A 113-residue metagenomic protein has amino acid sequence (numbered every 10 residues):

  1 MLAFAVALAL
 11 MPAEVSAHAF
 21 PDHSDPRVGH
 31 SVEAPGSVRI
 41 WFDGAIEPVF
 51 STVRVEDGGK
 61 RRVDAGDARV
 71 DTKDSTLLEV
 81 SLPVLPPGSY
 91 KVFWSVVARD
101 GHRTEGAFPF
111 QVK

Functional and structural regions predicted by a protein language model:
M1-A3: Bacterial N-terminal signal peptides that target proteins for export
P12-E14: N-terminal signal peptide c-region/cleavage motif recognized by signal peptidases
S16-A34: N-terminal edge beta-strand
V38-W41, G101-K113: Extended, polar beta-sheet/loop recognition surfaces of beta-rich domains that mediate binding to diverse ligands
R39, G44-G66: Short, surface-exposed alpha-helix to beta-strand junction/turn motifs within ectodomains of secreted and cell-envelope
K73-E79: Aromatic sugar-binding surface patches on proteins that engage polysaccharides or sugar-phosphate polymers
S81, P86-S95: A glycine-anchored, Pro-Gly-centered beta-turn/N-cap motif
